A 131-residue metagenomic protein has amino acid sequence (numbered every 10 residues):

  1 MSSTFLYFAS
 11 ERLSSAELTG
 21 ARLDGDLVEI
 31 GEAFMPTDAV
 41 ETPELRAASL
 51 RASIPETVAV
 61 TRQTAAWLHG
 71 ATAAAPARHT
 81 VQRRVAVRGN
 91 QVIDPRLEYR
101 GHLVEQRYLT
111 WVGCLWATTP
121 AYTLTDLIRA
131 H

Functional and structural regions predicted by a protein language model:
M1-T119, T123-D126, A130-H131: Short gly/ser-rich loop at a beta-strand->alpha-helix junction or flexible surface loop bordering the NTP-binding
